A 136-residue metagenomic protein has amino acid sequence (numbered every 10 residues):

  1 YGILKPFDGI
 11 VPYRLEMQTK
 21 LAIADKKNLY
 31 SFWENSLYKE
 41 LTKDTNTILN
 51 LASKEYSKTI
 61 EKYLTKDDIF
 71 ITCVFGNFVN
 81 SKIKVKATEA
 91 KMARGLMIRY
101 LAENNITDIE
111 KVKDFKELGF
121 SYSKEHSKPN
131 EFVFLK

Functional and structural regions predicted by a protein language model:
Y1-K128: Internal, well-folded beta-alpha domain core
V133-L135: C-terminal edge-of-domain segments
